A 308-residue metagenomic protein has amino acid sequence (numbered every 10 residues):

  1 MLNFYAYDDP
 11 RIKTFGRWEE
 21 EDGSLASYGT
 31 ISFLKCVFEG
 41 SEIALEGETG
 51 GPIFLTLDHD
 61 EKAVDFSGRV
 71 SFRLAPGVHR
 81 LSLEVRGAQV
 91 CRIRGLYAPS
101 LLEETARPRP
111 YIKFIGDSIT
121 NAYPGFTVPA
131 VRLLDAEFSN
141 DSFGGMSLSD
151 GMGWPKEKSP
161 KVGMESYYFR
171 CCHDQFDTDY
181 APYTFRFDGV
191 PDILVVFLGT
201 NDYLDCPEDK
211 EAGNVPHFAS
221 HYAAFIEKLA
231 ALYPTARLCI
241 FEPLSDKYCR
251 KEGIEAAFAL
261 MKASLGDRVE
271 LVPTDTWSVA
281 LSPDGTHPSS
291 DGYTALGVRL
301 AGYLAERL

Functional and structural regions predicted by a protein language model:
M1-I115, T120-G125, R132-L133, L308: N-terminal secretory targeting modules
R107, A231-Y233: Short, conserved loop/helix-junction motifs that constitute active-site signature segments in enzyme catalytic cores
Y111-I115, F138-S142, D192-F197, R237-F241 (+1 more regions): Structural recognition of the beta-strand scaffold that forms the well-ordered cores of secreted hydrolase catalytic
I119-P216, D246-A256, H287-P288: Conserved SGNH/GDSL esterase-like catalytic core that processes O-acyl groups on lipids and polysaccharides
L204, P243-L308: Catalytic His-Asp segment of secreted/periplasmic serine-dependent ester chemistry enzymes
F218, Y222, Y293: Aromatic/hydrophobic pocket-lining residues that form the small-molecule binding cavity in soluble enzyme cores
Y222-I226, E255-F258: Generic structural signal for well-ordered alpha-helices, preferentially at hydrophobic/aromatic core positions
P234-T235, D267: Proline-centered flexible-loop/turn and helix-kink motifs
